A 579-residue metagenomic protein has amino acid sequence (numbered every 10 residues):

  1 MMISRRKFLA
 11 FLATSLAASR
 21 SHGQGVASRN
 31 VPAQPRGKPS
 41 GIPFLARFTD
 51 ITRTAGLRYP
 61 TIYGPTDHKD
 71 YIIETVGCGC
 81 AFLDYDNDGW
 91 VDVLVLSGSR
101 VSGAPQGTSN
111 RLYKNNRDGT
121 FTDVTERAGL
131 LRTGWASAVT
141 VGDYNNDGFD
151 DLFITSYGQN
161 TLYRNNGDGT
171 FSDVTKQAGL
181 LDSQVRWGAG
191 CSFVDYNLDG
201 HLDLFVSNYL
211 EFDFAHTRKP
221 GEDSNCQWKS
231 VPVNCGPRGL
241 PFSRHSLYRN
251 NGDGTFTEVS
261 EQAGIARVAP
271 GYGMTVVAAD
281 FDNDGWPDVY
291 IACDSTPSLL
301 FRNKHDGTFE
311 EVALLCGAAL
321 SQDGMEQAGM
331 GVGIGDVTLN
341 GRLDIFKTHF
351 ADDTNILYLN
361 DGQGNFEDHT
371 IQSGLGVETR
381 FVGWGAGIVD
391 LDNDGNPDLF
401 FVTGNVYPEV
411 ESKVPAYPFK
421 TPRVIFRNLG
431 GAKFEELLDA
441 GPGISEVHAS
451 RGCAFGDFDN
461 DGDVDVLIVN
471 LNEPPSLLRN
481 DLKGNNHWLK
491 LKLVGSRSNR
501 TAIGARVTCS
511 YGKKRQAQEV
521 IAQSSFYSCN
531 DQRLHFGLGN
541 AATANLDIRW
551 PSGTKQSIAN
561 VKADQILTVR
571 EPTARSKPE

Functional and structural regions predicted by a protein language model:
M1-L16, H22: N-terminal secretory signal peptides and thylakoid transit peptides that target proteins across membranes
Q24-E74, Y113-G134, R164-R186, T217-G271 (+6 more regions): Blade-edge motifs of beta-propeller repeat domains
A46-R47, P65, S373, P408 (+1 more regions): Gly/Ser/Thr/Pro-enriched helix-cap/hinge segments flanking short amphipathic alpha-helices
G77-N87, A136-N146, G188-L198, L202 (+4 more regions): Beta-propeller blade termini
V93-S97, D151-S156, L204-N208, V289-A292 (+4 more regions): Hydrophobic beta-strand segments that make up the repeating blades of beta-propeller and related beta-repeat
S99-S102, E211-D213, T296, D352 (+1 more regions): Short glycine/acidic-enriched loop and turn motifs that connect beta-strands
G103-T108, Y157-G158, R238-S243, S295-T296 (+2 more regions): Short, solvent-exposed loop/turn segments at conserved positions within beta-propeller repeat blades
N110, N160-L162, H245, P297-L300 (+3 more regions): Structural signal for beta-propeller blades
